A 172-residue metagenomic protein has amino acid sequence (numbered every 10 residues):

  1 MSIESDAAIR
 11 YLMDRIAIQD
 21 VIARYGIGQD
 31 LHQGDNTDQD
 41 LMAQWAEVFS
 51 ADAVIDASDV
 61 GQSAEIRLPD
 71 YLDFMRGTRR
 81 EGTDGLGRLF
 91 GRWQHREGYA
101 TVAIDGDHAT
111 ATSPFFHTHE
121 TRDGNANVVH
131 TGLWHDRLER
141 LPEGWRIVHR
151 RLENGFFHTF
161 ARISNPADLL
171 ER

Functional and structural regions predicted by a protein language model:
M1-E47: Short, low-complexity N-terminal intrinsically disordered segments enriched in polar/charged residues
S2-D6, R88-R172: A beta-strand edge to alpha-helix "cap/lid" segment located at domain peripheries
S2-I9, E65-R76, L170-E171: Short, charge-rich amphipathic segments
I9-M13, A17, T37, D59 (+3 more regions): Conserved aromatic-histidine-acidic binding/catalytic patches
G34, Q62, F156: Flexible, glycine-rich phosphate/dinucleotide-binding loops and adjacent beta-alpha linkers at cofactor/substrate
D40-F115: A solvent-exposed, acidic/Ser-Thr-rich amphipathic alpha-helical stretch
